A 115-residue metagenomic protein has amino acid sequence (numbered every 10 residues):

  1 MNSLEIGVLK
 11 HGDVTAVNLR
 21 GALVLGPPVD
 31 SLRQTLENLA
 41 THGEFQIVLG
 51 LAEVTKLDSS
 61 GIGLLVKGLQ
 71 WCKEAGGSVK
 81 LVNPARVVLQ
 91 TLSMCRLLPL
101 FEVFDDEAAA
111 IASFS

Functional and structural regions predicted by a protein language model:
M1-N18: Short beta-strand/loop segment at the start of cytosolic alpha/beta domains
L23-F101: Amphipathic alpha-helical interaction surfaces in cytosolic regulatory modules
R86, A108-A109: Acidic phosphotransfer microenvironment of two-component signaling modules
E102-D106: Short acidic-hydrophobic, aromatic-tinged amphipathic segments that line or gate anion-handling sites
I111-S115: Short hydrophobic/aromatic patches at helix-to-coil boundaries
